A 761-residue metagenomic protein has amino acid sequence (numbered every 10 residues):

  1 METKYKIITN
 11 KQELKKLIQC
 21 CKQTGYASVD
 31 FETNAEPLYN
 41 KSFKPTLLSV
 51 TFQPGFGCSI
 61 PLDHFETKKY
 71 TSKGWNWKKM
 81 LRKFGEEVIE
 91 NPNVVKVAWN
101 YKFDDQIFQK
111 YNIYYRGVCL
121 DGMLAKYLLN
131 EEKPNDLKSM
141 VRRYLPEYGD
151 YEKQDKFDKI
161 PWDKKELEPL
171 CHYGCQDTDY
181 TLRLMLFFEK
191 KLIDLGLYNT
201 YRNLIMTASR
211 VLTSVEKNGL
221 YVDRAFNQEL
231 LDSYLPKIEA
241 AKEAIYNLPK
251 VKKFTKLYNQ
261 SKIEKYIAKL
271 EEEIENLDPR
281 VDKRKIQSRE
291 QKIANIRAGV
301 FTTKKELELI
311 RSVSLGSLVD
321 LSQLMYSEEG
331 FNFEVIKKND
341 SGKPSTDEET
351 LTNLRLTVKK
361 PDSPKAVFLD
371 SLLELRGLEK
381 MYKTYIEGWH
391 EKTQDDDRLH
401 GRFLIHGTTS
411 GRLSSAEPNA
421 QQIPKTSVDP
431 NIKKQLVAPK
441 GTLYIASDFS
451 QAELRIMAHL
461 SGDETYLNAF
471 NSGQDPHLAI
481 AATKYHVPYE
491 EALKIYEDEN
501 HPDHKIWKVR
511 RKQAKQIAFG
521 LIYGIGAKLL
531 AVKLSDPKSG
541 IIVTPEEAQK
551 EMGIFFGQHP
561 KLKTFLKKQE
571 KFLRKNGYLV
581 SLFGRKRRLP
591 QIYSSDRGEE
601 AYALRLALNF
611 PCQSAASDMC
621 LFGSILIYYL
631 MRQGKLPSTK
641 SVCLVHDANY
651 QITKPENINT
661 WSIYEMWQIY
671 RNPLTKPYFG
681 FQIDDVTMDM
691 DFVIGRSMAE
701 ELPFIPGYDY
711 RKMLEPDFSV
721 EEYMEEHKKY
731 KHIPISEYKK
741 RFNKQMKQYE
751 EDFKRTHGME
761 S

Functional and structural regions predicted by a protein language model:
M1-L38, S42-G55, I60-S761: Conserved catalytic core of nucleotide polymerization and phosphodiester-bond processing enzymes
